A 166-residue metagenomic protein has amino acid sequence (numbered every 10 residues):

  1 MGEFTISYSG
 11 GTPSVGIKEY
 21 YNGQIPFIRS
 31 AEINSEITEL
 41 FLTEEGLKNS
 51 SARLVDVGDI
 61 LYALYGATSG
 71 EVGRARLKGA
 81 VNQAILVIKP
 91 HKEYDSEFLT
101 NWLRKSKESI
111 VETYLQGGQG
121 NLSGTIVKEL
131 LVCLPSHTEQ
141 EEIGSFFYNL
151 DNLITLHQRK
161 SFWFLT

Functional and structural regions predicted by a protein language model:
M1, F27, A84-V87, S109 (+1 more regions): Non-catalytic beta-sheet/beta-sandwich ligand-binding modules that flank or precede catalytic cores
M1, F98-R104, E139-I143, N152: Localized chelating/binding microdomains that coordinate divalent metal ions or stabilize phosphate-bearing
M1-G11, E36: Non-catalytic DNA-recognition/assembly elements of restriction-modification systems
V15, L64, G79-L86, Q116-E141: A short glycine-rich beta-alpha junction/loop motif
I17-I33: Short beta-strand/loop turn elements enriched in aromatics
R29-A31, E39-R104: A short beta-sheet element
S51, S96-P135: Secondary-structure capping and domain/repeat boundary segments
L131-T166: Amphipathic alpha-helical segments
